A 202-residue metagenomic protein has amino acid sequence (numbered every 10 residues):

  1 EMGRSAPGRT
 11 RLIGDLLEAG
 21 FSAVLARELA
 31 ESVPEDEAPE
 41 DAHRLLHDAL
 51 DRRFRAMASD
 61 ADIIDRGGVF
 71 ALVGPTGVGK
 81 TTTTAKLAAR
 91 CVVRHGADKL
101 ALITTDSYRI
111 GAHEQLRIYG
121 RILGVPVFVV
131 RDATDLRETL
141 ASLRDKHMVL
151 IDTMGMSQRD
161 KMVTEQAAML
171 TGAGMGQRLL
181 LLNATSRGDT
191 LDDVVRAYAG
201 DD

Functional and structural regions predicted by a protein language model:
E1-K99, T104-Y108, R117-D132, R137 (+1 more regions): Primarily NTPase-proximal linker/entry elements flanking Walker-type ATP/GTP-binding cores
A101, H113-Q115, I122, F128-S142 (+2 more regions): Conserved catalytic-core segment of NTP-binding enzymes
